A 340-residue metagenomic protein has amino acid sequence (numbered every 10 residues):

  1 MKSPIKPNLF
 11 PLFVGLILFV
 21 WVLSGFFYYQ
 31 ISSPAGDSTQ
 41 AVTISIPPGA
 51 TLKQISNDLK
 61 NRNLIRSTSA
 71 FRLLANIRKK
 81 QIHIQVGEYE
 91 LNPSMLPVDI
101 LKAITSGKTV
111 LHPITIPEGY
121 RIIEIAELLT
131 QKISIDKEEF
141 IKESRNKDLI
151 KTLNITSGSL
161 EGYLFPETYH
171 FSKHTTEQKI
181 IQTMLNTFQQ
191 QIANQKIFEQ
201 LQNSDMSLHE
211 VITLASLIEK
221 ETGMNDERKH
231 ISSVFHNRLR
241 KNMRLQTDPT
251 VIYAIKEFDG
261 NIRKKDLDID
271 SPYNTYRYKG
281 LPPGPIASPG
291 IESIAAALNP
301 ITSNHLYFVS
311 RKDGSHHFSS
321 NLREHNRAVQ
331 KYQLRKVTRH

Functional and structural regions predicted by a protein language model:
M1-I5: N-terminal Lys/Arg-rich, disordered targeting/topogenic segments
K6-L9, T302: Intrinsically disordered, low-complexity peptide-like regions
L9-F10, T39, P93, K196: An alpha-helical, amphipathic repeat domain used for nucleic-acid recognition, typified by the mTERF helical solenoid
P11-G25: Hydrophobic membrane-insertion alpha-helices, especially the h-region of bacterial N-terminal signal peptides
V14-L18, R62-N63, V86-E88, E139-S144 (+2 more regions): N-terminal start-of-chain detector that recognizes signal peptides and the immediate post-cleavage beginning
L18-W21, I55, L217: Hydrophobic core
S24-Q191: Signal peptide-directed extracytoplasmic domains
T51, T115, E127, Q131-E138 (+2 more regions): Bacterial extracytoplasmic/cell-wall-associated proteins, especially those involved in peptidoglycan
